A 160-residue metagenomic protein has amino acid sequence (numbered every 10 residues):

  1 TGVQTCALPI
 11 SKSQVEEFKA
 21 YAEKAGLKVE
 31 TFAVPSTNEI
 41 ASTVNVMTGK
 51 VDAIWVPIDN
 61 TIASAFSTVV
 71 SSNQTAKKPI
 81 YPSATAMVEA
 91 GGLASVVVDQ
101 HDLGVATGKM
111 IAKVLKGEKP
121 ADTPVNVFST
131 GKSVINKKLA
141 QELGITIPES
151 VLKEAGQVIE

Functional and structural regions predicted by a protein language model:
T1-L8: Short, small-residue-biased leader/transition segments that mark boundaries at the very start of proteins
S11-K19: Short, surface-exposed alpha-helical segments at coil->helix boundaries
K19-T37: Short beta-strand elements in bilobed, periplasmic/extracellular small-molecule ligand-binding domains
A22, N73-Q74, A140: A generic structural signal for well-ordered alpha-helical segments
V34-G92: Hydrophobic alpha-helical
M87-V97, F128-K132: Surface-exposed aromatic
V98-E118: Hydrophobic alpha-helical segments within soluble ligand-binding/sensing domains
K116-E160: Hinge/cleft segment of the Venus flytrap/periplasmic-binding protein
